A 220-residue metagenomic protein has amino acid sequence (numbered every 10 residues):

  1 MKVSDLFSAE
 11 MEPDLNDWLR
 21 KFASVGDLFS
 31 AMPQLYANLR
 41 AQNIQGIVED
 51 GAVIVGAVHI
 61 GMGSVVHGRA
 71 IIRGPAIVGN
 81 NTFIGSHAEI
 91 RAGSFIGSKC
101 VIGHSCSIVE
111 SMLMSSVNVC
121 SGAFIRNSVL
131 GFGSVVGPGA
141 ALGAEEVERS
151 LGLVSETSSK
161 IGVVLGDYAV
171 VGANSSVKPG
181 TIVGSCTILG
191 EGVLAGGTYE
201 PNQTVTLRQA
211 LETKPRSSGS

Functional and structural regions predicted by a protein language model:
M1-G51, G56, C186, G192 (+2 more regions): Terminal amphipathic alpha-helical/low-complexity segments used for targeting or macromolecular assembly
I47, H59, I77, F95 (+2 more regions): ABC ATPase A-loop
D50-G51, M62, R69, S86 (+2 more regions): Fold-independent oxyanion-binding glycine-rich loops and adjacent beta-strand/coil segments at enzyme active sites
A52-V53, I71-I72, E89-I90, S107-V109 (+3 more regions): Glycine-rich beta-solenoid repeat tracts in large extracellular/virion proteins
V55-G56, G61, G74, I108 (+2 more regions): Short loop/turn microsegments at loop-to-beta-strand junctions
G56, I60-G93, K99: Glycine-rich active-site/cofactor-binding loop and its immediate structural neighborhood
G85-S86, R91-A92, G97-K99, G103-S105 (+1 more regions): Conserved mixed alpha/beta catalytic, RNA-binding, or beta-rich assembly cores of soluble enzyme, regulatory
E110-S220: Glycine-rich hexapeptide-repeat left-handed beta-helix
